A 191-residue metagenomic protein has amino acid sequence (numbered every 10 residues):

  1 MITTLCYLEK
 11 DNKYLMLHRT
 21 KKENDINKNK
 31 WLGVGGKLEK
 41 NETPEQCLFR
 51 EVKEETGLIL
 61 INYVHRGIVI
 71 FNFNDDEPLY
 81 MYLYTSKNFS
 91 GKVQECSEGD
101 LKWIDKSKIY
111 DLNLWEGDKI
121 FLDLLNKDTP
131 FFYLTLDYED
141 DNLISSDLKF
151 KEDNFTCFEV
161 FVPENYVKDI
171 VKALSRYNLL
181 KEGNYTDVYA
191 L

Functional and structural regions predicted by a protein language model:
M1-L5, L79-L83, C157: Short hydrophobic/aromatic beta-strand or adjacent loop that forms the aromatic wall/cage of a ligand/substrate-binding
M1-M16, K37: Conserved N-terminal beta-strand and adjoining loop/helix that marks the start of the Nudix/MutT-like hydrolase domain
Y7, T85, F161-P163: Short hydrophobic/aromatic beta-strand micro-patches that form the beta-sheet surface supporting nucleotide- or nucleic
D25-N29, P78: A conserved beta-turn-beta hairpin within the catalytic core of GNAT-like acetyltransferases that forms part
L38-I61, F71-L125, D147-K151: Unchanged
G67: Catalytic phosphate/metal-binding cores of nucleic-acid and nucleotide-processing enzymes, i.e., regions that mediate
K127-N154: Charged phosphate-binding loop/patch that engages nucleotide di/tri-phosphates or the phosphate backbone of nucleic
D153-L191: Hydrophobic structural segments
